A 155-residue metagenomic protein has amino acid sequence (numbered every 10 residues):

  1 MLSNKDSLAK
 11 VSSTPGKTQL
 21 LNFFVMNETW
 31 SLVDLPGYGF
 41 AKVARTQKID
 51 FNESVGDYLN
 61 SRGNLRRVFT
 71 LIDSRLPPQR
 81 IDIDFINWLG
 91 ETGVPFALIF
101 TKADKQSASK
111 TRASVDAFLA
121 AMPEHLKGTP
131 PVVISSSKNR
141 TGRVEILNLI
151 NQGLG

Functional and structural regions predicted by a protein language model:
M1-T46, N151-G155: Conserved G1/Walker A P-loop phosphate-binding module
P15-T18, F23-M26, L59-L65, W88-T92 (+1 more regions): Conserved catalytic network of the ASCE P-loop NTPase/AAA+ motor domain
K17, W30, G37-F40, R75-P77 (+2 more regions): Conserved nucleotide-binding/hydrolysis micro-motifs of P-loop NTPases
T18, K48-N52, I83, R140-R143: Amphipathic alpha-helical transducer elements in NTP-driven molecular machines
A41-T46, P77-I83, S107-V115: Conserved ATPase-coupling elements of RecA-like P-loop NTPase cores
Q47-L76, N87-I99: Inter-motif core of Ras-like GTPase G domains
K105-G155: Canonical P-loop GTPase G-domain recognition
